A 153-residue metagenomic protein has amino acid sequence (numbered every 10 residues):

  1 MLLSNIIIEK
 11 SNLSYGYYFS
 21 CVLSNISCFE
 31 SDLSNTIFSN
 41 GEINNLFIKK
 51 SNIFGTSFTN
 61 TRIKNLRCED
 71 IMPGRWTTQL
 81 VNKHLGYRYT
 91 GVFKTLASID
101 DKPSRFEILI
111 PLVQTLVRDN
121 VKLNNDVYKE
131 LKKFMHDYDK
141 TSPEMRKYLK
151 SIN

Functional and structural regions predicted by a protein language model:
M1-N153: Intrinsic low-complexity/IDR segments
